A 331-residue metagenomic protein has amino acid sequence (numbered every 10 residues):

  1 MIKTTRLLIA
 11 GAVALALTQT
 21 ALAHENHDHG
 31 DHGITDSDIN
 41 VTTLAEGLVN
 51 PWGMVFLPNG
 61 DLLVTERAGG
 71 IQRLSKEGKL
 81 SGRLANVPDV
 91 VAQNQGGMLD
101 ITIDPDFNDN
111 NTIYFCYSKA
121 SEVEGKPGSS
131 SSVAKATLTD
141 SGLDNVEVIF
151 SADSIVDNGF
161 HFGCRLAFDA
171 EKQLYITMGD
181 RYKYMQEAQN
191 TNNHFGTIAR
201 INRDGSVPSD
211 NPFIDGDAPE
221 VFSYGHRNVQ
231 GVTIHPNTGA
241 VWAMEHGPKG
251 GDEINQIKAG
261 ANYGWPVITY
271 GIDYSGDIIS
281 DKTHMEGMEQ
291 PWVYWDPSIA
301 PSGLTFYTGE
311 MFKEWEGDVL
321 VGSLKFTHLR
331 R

Functional and structural regions predicted by a protein language model:
M1-L22: Gram-negative bacterial Sec-dependent N-terminal signal peptides
H24-N40, G142-L143, S206-D215, Y270-G287: Blade/loop signatures of beta-propeller domains
H24-Y184, G231-I234, G239-G247, P297-R331: Acidic, Gly/Ser/Thr-rich repeat motifs that build Ca2+-stabilized beta-propeller blades
L44, S81-A85, V148-S151, F213 (+2 more regions): Local beta-strand/beta-hairpin segments that build beta-sheet-rich folds
G70, A134, Y175-E187, T191 (+3 more regions): Beta-propeller blade termini and top-face loops
S130-S141, T191-D204, Q256-K258: Beta-propeller blade signature
G179-Y184, F213-D217, G225-N228, N237 (+1 more regions): Flexible glycine/proline-enriched surface loops and loop-helix/loop-strand junctions
A218-Q256: Repeat-solenoid scaffold signature
